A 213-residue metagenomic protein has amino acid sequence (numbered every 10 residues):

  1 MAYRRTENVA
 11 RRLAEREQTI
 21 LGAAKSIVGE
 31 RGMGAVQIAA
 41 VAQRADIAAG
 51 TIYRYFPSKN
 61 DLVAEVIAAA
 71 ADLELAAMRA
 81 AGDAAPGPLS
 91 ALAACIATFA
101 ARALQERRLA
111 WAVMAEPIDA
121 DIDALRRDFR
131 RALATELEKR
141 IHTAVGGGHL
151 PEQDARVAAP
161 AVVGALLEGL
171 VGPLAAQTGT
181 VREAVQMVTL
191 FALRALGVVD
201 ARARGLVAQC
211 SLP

Functional and structural regions predicted by a protein language model:
M1-R4, A101, T135, K139-G146 (+1 more regions): C-terminal peripheral helix-coil segments that are non-catalytic and often amphipathic
L13-K25, V41, V66-A70, E74 (+1 more regions): Generic hydrophobic, amphipathic alpha-helix propensity
T19, I27-D61, E65: Helix-turn-helix
Q37, A110-M114, H149, Q153 (+1 more regions): Short, hydrophobic secondary-structure boundary micro-motifs
E65, A76-Q105, A159-V162, V185 (+1 more regions): Hydrophobic alpha-helical connector segments
D72-A76, Q105, D121-G147, R156-V163 (+1 more regions): Amphipathic alpha-helical packing segments from all-alpha helical-bundle domains
A80, A112-A120, A208-Q209: Short linear capping/connector segments at secondary-structure termini
S90-A93, A124-F129, G146-V163, G179-M187 (+1 more regions): All-alpha amphipathic helical-bundle segments outside canonical DNA-binding/catalytic cores that form hydrophobic
